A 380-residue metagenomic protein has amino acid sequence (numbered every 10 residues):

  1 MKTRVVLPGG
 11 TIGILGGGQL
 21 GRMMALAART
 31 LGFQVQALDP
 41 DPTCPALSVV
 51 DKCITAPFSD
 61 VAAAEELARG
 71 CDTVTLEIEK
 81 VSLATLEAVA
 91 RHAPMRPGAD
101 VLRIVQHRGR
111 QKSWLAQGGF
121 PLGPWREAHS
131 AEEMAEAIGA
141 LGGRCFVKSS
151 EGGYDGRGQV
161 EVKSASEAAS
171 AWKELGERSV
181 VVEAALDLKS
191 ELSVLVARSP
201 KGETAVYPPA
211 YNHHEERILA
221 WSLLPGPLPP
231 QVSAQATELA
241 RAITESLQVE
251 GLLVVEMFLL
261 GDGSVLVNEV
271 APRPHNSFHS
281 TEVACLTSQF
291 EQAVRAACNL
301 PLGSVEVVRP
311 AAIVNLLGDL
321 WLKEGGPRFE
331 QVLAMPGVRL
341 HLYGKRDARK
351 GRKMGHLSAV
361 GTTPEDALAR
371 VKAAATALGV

Functional and structural regions predicted by a protein language model:
M1-S113, E132, K372: ATP-binding N-terminal substructure of ATP-dependent carboxylate-amine bond-forming enzymes
Q34, P94, P121, R144 (+1 more regions): Residue-level detector of anion-binding/catalytic polar loops
I104-S193, A197-S246, A375: Active-site nucleotide/adenylate-binding loops and adjacent lid/helix of ATP-dependent enzymes
V196-P200, M257-G261, G344: Short, low-complexity Ser/Thr-rich regulatory SLiMs
A205, L253, V265-E269: Protein kinase-like catalytic core scaffold
Q235-V255, G261, A271-L322: Active-site "cap" helix and flanking loop/linker of ATP-utilizing ligase/carboxylase catalytic domains
R295-V380: Peripheral (often C-terminal) accessory segments that flank ATP-dependent C-N-forming ligase machineries
